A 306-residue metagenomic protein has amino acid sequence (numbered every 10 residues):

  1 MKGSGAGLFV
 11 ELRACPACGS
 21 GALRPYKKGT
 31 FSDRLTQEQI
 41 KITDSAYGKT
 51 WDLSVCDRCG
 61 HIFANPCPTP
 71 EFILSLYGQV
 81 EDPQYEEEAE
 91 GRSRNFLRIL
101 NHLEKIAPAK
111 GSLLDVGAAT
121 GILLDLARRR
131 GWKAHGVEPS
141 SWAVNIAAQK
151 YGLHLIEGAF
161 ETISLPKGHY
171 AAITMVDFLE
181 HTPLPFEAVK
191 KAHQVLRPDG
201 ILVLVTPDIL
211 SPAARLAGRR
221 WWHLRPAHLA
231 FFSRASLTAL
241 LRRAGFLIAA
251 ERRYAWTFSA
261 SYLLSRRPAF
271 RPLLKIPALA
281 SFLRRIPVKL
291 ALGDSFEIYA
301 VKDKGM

Functional and structural regions predicted by a protein language model:
K2-E87: N-terminal juxtadomain amphipathic helix that follows a signal peptide/anchor or precedes a small N-terminal auxiliary
K2-R13, T30-K49, A249-M306: A C-terminal cap/extension of S-adenosyl-L-methionine-dependent methyltransferases that defines the acceptor-substrate
G7, E11-L12, L23, L97-L216 (+2 more regions): Conserved SAM-binding loop
R34-Q37, S75, I146-A147, P166-K167 (+2 more regions): Short Asp/Glu-rich motifs
L35-I40, G78-Y85, A217-R225, L264-R271: Short glycine/proline- and charge-enriched loop/turn segments that cap or connect secondary-structure elements
S45-A46, W221-A235: Acceptor-substrate binding/catalytic loop of class I
H61, H181, H228: Histidine-centered active-site/metal-ligand motif
Q84-I99: Conserved SAM-binding loop and adjacent beta-strand
